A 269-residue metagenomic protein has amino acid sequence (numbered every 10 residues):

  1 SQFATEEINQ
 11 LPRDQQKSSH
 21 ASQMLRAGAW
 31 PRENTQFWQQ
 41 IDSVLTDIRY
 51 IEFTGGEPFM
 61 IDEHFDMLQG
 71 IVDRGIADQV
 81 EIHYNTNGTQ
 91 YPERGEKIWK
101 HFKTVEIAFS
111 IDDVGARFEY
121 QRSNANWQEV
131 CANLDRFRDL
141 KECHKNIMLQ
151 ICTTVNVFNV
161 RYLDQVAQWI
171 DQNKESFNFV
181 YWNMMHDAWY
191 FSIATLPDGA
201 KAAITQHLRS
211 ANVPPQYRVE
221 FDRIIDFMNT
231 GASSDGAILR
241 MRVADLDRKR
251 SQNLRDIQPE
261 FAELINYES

Functional and structural regions predicted by a protein language model:
S1-N34, L45-I61, R74-E93, K100-A132 (+2 more regions): Core AdoMet radical
F37-V44, I71-D78, K97-W99, R138-K145 (+1 more regions): Alpha-helix termini
Q40, E63, M67, N133-R136 (+1 more regions): Amphipathic alpha-helical segments that form well-ordered structural scaffolds and often line/cohere around active
F65-Q69, E93-W99, Y162-D164: Distinct, well-ordered alpha-helical segments
G70, A77, W99, N124 (+2 more regions): General N-terminal targeting signals
K103-A108, Q128-E268: Conserved C-terminal portion of the radical SAM core fold that forms the substrate/S-adenosylmethionine-binding
